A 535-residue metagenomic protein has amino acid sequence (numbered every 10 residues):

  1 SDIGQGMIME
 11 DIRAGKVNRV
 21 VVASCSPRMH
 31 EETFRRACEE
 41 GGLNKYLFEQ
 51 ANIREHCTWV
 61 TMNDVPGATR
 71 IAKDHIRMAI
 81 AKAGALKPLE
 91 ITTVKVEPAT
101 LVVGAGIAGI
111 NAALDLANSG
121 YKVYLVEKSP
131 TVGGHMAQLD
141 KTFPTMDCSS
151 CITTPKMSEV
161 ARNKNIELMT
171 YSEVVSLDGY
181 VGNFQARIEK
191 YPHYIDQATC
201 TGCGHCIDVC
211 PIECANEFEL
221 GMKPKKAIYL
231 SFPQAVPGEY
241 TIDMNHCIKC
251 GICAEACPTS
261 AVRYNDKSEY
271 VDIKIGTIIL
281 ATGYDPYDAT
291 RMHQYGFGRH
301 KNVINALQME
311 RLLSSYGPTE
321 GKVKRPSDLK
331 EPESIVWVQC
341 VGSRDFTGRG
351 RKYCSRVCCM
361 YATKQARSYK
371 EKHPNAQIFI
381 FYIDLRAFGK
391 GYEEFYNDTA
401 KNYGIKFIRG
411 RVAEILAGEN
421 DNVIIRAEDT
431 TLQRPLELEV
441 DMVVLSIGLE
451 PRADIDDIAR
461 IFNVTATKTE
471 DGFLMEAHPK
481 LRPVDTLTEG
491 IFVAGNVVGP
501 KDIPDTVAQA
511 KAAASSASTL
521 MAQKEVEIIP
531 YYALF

Functional and structural regions predicted by a protein language model:
S1-F535: Residues forming the flavin
